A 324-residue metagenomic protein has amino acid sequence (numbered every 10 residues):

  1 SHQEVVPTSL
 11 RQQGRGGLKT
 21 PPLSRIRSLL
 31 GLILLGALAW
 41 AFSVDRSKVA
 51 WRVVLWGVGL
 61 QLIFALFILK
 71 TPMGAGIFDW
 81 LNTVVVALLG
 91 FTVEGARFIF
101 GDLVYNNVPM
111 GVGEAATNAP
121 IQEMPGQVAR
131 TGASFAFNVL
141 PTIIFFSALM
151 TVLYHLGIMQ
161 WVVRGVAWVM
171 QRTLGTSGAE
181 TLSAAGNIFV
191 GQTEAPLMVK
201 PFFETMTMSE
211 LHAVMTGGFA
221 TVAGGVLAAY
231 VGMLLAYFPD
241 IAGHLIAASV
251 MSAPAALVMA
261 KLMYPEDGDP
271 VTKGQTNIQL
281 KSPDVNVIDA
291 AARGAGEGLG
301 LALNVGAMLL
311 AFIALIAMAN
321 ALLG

Functional and structural regions predicted by a protein language model:
G17-P21, L69-T142: Interfacial loop/helix-cap signal at membrane boundaries in integral membrane proteins
P22-L32, N138: Structural signature of hydrophobic alpha-helical transmembrane segments
A41-D45, I121-T131, M170-Q171, A195-T205 (+1 more regions): Cytosolic juxtamembrane amphipathic/interface segments immediately preceding and feeding into a transmembrane helix
I143-S147, A242-M259: Alpha-helical transmembrane segments
V163-M198, D269-A290: Juxtamembrane inter-helical linkers in multi-pass membrane proteins
Q171-L234: Alpha-helical membrane segments and immediately flanking helix-loop junctions that form or couple to the substrate/ion
V250-L303: Long, contiguous bundles of hydrophobic transmembrane helices that form the permeation core of multi-pass
G296-G324: Transmembrane helical segments that form the transport core of multi-pass membrane transport proteins
